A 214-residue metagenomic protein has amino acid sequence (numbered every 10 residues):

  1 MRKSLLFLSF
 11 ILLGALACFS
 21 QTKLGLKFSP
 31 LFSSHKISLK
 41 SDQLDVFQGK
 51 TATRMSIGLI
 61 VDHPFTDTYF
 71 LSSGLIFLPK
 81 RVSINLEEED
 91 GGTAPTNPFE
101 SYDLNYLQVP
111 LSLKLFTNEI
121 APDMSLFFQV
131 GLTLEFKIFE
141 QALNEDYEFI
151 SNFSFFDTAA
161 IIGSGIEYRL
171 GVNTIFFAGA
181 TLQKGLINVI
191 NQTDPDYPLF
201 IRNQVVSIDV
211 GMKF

Functional and structural regions predicted by a protein language model:
M1-K27, V210, F214: Bacterial Sec-dependent N-terminal signal peptides
S20-D62, K213: Short glycine/proline- and aromatic-enriched beta-strand/turn motifs that initiate or cap beta-hairpins
S20-Q21, D67-T68, N118-S125, L170-T174: Short loop/turn motifs that connect adjacent beta-strands in outer-membrane beta-barrel proteins
T22, T51-M55, D103-V109, M124 (+2 more regions): Residues that define the transmembrane beta-barrel architecture of outer-membrane proteins
L26-P30, I57-H63, L75-F77, V109-L115 (+4 more regions): Residues on the lipid-exposed face of transmembrane beta-strands in outer-membrane beta-barrel proteins
H35-G49, K80-N105, F136-S154, V189-F200: Flexible, solvent-exposed loop segments that connect beta-strands
P95-G131: Surface-exposed, polar helix/loop patches in the mature regions of secreted/periplasmic/lumenal proteins that form
D157-F214: Predominantly the C-terminal beta-signal and adjacent terminal strand-loop region of outer-membrane beta-barrel
